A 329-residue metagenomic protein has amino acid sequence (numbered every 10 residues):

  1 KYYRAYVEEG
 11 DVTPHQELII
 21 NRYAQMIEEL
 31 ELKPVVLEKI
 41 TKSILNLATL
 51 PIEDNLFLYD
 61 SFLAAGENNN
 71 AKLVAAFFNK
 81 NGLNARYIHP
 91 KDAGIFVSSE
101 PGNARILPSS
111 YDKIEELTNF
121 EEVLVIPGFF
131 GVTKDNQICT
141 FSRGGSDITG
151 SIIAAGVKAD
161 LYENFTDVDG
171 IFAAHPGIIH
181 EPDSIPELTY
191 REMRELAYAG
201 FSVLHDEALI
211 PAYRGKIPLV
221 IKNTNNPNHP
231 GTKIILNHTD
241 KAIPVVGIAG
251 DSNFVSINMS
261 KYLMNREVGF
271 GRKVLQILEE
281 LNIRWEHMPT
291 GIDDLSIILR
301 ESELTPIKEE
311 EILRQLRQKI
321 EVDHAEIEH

Functional and structural regions predicted by a protein language model:
K1-L209: Nucleotide/pyrophosphate-binding catalytic subdomain
L83, I217, I283: Short phosphate-binding/catalytic loops that engage adenosine nucleotides
I88, I126-G128, F165, K222-T224 (+3 more regions): Generic beta-strand/beta-sheet core signal
F130-G131, S146, K158, D169 (+5 more regions): Short, glycine-/Ser/Thr-/acidic-enriched flexible segments
L161-E163, I217-I221, N226: Internal nucleotide-binding/catalytic subdomain
L204-D206, G215, N225-T232, P306-E309: Surface-exposed amphipathic alpha-helical tracts and adjacent flexible/coil segments at the periphery of soluble enzymes
T232-H329: A conserved regulatory-domain signal marking ACT and ACT-like small-molecule sensing domains and adjacent regulatory
